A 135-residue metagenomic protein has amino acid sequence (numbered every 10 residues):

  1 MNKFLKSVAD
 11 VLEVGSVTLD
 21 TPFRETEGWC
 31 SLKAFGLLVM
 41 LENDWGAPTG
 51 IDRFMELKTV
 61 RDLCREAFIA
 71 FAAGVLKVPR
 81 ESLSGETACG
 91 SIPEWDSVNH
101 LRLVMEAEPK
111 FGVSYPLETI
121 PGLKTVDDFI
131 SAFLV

Functional and structural regions predicted by a protein language model:
M1-V39, N43-E94, V98-M105, P109-V135: Phosphopantetheine-dependent thiolation modules in NRPS/PKS and related acyl-activating systems
